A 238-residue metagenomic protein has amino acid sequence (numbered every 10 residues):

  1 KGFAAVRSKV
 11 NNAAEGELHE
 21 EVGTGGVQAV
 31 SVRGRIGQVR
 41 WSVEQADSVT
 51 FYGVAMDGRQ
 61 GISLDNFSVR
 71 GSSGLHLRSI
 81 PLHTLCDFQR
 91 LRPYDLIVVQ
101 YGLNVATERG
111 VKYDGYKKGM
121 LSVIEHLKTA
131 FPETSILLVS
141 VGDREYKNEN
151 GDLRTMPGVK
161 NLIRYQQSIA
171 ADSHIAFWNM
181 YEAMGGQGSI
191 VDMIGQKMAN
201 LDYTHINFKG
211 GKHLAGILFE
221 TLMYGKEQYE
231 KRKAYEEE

Functional and structural regions predicted by a protein language model:
K1-K118, T129, H205: Conserved SGNH/GDSL esterase-like catalytic core that processes O-acyl groups on lipids and polysaccharides
D65, L137, A176-W178: Hydrophobic/aromatic beta-strand patches that form the interior of the parallel beta-sheet core in alpha/beta enzyme
V69, G102, V141-D143, A183: Active-site beta-loop-alpha junctions enriched in small/polar residues
L82, D143-E238: Catalytic His-Asp segment of secreted/periplasmic serine-dependent ester chemistry enzymes
V99, L138-V139: Structural beta-sheet core signal
V111-G119, R154-N161: Alpha-helix N-cap and loop-to-helix initiation/capping positions
M120-E125, I163: Generic structural signal for well-ordered alpha-helices, preferentially at hydrophobic/aromatic core positions
F131-I136: A short helix->loop->beta-strand "cap" motif at the edges of active sites that frequently abuts
